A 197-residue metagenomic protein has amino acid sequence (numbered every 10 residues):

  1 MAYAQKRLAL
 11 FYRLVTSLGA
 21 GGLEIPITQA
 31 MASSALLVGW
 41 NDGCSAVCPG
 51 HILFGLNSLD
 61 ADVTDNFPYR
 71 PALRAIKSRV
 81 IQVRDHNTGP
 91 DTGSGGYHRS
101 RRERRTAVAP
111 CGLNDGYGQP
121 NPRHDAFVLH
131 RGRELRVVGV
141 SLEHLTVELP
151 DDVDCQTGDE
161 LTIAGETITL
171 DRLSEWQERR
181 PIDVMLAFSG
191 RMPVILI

Functional and structural regions predicted by a protein language model:
M1-Y3: Short, solvent-exposed loop/turn segments at secondary-structure boundaries
Q5-I197: Active-site anion/phosphate-binding pocket segments in diverse small-molecule metabolic enzymes
